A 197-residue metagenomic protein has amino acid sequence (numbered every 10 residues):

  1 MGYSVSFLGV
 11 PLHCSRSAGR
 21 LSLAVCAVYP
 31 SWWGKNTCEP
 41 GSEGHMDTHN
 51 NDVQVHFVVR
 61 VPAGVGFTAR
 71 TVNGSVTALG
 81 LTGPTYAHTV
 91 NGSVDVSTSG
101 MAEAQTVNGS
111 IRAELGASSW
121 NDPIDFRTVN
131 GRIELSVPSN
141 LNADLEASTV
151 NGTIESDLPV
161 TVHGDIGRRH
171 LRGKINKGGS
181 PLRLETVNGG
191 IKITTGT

Functional and structural regions predicted by a protein language model:
M1-T197: Intrinsically disordered, low-complexity terminal regions
